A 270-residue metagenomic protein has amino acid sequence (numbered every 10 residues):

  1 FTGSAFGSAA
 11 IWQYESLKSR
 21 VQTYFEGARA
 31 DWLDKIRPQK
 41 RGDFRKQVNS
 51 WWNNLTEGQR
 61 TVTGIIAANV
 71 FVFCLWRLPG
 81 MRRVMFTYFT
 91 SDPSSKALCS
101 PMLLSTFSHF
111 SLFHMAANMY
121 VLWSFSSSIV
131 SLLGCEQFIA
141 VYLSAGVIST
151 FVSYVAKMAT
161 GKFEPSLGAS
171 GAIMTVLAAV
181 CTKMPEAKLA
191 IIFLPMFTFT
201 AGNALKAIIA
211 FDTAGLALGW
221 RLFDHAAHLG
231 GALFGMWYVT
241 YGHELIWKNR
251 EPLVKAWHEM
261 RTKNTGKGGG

Functional and structural regions predicted by a protein language model:
F1-G270: A detector for small-residue-rich transmembrane helices and their helix-helix packing motifs
